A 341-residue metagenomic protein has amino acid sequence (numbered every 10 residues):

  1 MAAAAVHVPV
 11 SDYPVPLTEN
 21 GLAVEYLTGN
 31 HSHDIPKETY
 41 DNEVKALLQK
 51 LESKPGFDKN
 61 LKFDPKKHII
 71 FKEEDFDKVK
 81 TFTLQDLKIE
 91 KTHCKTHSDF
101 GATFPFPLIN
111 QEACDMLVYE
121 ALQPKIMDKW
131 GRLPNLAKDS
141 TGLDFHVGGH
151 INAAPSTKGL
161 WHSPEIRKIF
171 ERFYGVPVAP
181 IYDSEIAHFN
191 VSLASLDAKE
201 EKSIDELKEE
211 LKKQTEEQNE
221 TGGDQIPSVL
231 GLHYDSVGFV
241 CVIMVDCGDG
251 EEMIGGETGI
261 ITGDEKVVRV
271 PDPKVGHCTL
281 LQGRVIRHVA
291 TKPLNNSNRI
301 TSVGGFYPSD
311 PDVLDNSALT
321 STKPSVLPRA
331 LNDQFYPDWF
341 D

Functional and structural regions predicted by a protein language model:
M1-D139, S163, T322-D341: N-terminal auxiliary "cap/dimerization" subdomain that precedes the catalytic jelly-roll/cupin core of mononuclear
F104-N190, S203-K208: Signature of the catalytic double-stranded beta-helix
K168, E185-L230, M253-I261: Active-site-proximal segments of catalytic enzyme domains that coordinate small-molecule cofactors or metal ions
G175-V176, P227-L232, T291: Catalytic micro-motifs at enzyme active sites that drive phosphoryl/nucleotidyl and oxygen chemistry
S184-I186, P227-V229, S236-V242, G255 (+2 more regions): Extracellular structured ligand-interaction cores
I226-G238, K266-V267, P273-K274: A short beta-loop-beta micro-motif enriched in histidine and acidic residues
G231-E251, G305-S309: Short, conserved beta-strand element in jelly-roll/cupin
M253-D341: Catalytic core of Fe(II)/2-oxoglutarate
